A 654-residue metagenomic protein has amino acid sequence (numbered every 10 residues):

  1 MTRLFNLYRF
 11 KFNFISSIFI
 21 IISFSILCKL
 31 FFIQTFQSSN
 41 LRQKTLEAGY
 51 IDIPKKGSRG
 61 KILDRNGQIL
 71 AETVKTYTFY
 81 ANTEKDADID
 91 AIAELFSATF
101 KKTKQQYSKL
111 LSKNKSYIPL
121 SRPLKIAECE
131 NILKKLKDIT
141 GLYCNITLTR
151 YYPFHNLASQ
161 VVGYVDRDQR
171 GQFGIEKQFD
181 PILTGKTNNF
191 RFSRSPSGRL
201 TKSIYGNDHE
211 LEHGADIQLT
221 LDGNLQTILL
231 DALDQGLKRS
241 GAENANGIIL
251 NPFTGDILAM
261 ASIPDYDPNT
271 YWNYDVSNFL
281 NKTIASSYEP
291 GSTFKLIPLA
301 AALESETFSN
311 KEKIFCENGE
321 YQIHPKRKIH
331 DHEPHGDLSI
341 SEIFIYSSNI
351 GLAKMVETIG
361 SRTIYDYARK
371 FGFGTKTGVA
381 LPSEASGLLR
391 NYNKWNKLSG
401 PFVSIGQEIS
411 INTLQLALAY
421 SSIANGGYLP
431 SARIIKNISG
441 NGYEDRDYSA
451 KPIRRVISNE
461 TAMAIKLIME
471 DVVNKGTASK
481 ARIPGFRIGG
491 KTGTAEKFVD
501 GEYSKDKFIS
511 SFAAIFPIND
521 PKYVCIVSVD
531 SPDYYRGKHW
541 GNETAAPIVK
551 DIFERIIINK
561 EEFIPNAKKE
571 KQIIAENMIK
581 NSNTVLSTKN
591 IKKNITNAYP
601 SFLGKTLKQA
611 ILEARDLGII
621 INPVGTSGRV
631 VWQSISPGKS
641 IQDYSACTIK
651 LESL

Functional and structural regions predicted by a protein language model:
N6-N40: Hydrophobic alpha-helical transmembrane signal-anchor segments
I53, G57-K101: Juxtamembrane extramembrane loops of integral membrane proteins
P54-S58, T187, S240-N244, F315 (+2 more regions): Short, small/polar residue-rich loop motifs at catalytic or cofactor-binding pockets
G57, T73-T78, D168, A259-D265: Short beta->alpha transition motifs characteristic of CBS
A71, S195-G206, G247-S292, I297-V529 (+2 more regions): Beta-lactam-recognizing serine transpeptidase/beta-lactamase-like catalytic domain environment
A91-E94, A98, S112-G214, I526-V527 (+1 more regions): Small/polar-residue-rich segments within soluble enzyme cores
K202-A245: Conserved, well-ordered alpha-helix/loop/beta-strand core segments that scaffold catalytic motifs
G485, V527, S531, R536-E543 (+1 more regions): Ligand-recognition elements built from short beta-strands and adjacent flexible loops
